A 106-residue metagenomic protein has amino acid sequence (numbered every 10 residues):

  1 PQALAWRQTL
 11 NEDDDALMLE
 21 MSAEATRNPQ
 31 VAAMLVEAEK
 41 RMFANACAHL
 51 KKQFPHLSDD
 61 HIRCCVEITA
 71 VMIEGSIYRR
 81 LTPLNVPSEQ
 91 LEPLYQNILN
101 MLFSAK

Functional and structural regions predicted by a protein language model:
P1-A23, E67, E92, Q96 (+1 more regions): Amphipathic alpha-helical segments that line or abut small-molecule/effector binding pockets and mediate allosteric
L10-L19, P29-H56, R63-C64, E89-P93: Amphipathic alpha-helical packing segments from all-alpha helical-bundle domains
T26: Acidic, metal/ion-handling microdomains and their immediate structural contexts
A32-A33, K52-K106: Hydrophobic/aromatic-rich alpha-helical bundle segments in the mid-to-C-terminal region
